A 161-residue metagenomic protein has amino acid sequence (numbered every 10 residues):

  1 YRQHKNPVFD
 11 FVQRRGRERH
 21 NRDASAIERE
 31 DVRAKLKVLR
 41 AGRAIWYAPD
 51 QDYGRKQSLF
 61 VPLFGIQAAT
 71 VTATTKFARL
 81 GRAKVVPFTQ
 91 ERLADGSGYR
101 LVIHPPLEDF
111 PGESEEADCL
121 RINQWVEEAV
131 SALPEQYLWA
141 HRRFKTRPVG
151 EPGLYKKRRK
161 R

Functional and structural regions predicted by a protein language model:
Y1-R43, G54: Conserved nucleotide-cofactor-binding alpha/beta core module
E30-R161: Non-catalytic C-terminal accessory region of glycerolipid acyltransferases and related lyso-lipid remodeling enzymes
